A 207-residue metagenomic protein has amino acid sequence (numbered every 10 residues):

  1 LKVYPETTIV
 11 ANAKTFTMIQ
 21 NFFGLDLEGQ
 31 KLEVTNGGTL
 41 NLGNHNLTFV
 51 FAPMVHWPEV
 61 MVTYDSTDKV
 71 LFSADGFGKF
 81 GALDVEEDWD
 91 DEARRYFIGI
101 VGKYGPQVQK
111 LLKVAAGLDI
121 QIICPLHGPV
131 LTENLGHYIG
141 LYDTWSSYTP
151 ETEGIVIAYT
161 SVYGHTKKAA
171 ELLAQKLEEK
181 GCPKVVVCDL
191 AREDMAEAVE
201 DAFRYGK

Functional and structural regions predicted by a protein language model:
L1-L40: Active-site HxH/HxHxD metal-binding segment of metal-dependent hydrolases
Y4, T67, I120, Y205-G206: Short, well-ordered alpha-helix to beta-strand connector turns
T7, Q121, P183: Short acidic/polar active-site loop segments enriched in Thr and Asp
T8, N46, K69, G154-V156: Residues that mark the start of a beta-strand
E33, F49, V186-D189: A structural preference for short, hydrophobic beta-strand core positions in alpha/beta folds
N41, Y64, Y148-E151: Short, flexible hinge/linker loops that cap or flank conserved catalytic cores
N46-E133: Metallo-beta-lactamase
N134-K207: N-terminal beta1-alpha1-beta2 submodule of the flavodoxin-like/Rossmannoid cofactor-binding fold
